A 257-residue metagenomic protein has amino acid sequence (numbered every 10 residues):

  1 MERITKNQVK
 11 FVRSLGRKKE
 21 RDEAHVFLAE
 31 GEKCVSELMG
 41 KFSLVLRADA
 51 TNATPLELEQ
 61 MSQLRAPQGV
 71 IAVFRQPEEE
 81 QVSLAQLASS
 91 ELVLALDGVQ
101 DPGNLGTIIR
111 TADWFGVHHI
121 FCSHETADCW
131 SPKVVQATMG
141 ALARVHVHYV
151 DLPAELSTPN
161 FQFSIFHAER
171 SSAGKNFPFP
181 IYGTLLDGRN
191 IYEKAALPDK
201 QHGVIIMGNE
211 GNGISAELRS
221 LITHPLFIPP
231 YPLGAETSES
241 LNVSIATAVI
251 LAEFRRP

Functional and structural regions predicted by a protein language model:
M1, F27, D97-G98, S123-H124 (+3 more regions): Glycine- and other small-residue-rich loops at beta-strand/loop junctions that grip anionic moieties
M1-A48, A127: Boundary-proximal intrinsically disordered activation/regulatory segments immediately upstream of a helical core
F42-S43, A50-M61, D199-K200, T223-L226: Active-site regions of enzymes building and remodeling cell-envelope glycoconjugates
A50-N52, L56-L58, E125-A127, L152 (+2 more regions): Short, acidic/turn-prone active-site loops that include or flank metal/cofactor- and phosphate-binding residues
A53-R75: Glycine/small-residue-rich loop that forms an oxyanion/phosphate-binding "nest" at active or ligand-binding sites
E79, L87-D187: RNA substrate-binding interface of SAM-dependent RNA methyltransferases
D113-W114, C129-S131, Q136-A143, A216-P257: Structured adenosyl-cofactor binding patch, chiefly the S-adenosyl-L-methionine
G183-S238: Active-site/ligand-binding-proximal alpha/beta "capping" segment
